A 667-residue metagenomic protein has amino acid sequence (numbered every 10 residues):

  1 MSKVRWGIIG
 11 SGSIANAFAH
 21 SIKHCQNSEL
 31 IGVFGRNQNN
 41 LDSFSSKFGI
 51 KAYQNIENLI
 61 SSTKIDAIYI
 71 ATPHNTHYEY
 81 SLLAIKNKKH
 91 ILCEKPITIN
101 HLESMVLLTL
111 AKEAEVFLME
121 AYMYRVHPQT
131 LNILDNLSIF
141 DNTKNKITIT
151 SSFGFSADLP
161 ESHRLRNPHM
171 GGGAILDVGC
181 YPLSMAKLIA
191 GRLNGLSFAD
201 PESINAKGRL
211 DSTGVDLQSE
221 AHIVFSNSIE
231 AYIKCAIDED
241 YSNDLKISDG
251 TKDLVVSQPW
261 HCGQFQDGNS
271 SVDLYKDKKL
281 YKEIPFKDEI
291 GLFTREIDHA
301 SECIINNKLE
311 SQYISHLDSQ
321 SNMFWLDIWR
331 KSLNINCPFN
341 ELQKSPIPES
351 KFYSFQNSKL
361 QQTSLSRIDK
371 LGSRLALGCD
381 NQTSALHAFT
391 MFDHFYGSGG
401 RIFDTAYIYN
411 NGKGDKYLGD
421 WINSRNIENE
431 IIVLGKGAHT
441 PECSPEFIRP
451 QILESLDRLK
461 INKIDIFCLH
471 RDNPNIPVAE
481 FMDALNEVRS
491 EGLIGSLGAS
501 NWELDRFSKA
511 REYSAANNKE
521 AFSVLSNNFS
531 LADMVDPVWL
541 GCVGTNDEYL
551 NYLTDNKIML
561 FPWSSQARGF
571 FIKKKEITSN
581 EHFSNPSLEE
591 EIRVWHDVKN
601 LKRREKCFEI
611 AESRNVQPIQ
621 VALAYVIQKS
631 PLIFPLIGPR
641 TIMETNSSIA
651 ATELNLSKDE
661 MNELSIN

Functional and structural regions predicted by a protein language model:
M1-F48: N-terminal Rossmann-like dinucleotide-binding module
A67, P73-H74, Y78-R125: Beta-strand-loop-alpha-helix segment that lines the small-molecule cofactor/substrate pocket of alpha/beta enzymes
A67-Y69, S226, E302-K359: C-terminal helix-rich "cap/oligomerization" subdomain common to oxidoreductases
T109-F117, L131-I147, R489-S490, A515 (+1 more regions): Basic phosphate/pyrophosphate-binding loop/patch that engages nucleotide-derived ligands
Y124-I204, D211: Predominantly a Rossmann-like dinucleotide-binding segment in NAD(P)-dependent oxidoreductases
S184-Q264, D298-N307, D327-R330, L342-I347: Contiguous beta-strand/loop segments that form the cofactor/metal-binding neighborhood of enzyme cores
A221, D472, I476-N667: Beta/alpha (TIM)-barrel catalytic core signal, keyed to glycine-rich beta->alpha loops juxtaposed to Asp/Glu that bind
K344-I431, S490: N-terminal binding-site loop/beta-alpha segment at the start of enzyme catalytic domains that lines or forms
